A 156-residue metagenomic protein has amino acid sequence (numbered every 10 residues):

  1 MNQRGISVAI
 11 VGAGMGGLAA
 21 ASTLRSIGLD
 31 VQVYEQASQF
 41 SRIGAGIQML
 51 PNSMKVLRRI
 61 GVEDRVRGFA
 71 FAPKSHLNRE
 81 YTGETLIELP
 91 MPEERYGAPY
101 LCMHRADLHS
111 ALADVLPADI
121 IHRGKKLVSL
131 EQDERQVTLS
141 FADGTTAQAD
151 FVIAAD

Functional and structural regions predicted by a protein language model:
N2-V8, L50-D156: Conserved N-terminal helical subregion
V8-I10, V31: Conserved hydrophobic helix-helix packing surfaces used for dimerization/oligomerization
V11, I43, I47, C102: Active-site-adjacent beta-strand anchor residues
G14: Glycine-rich NAD(P) Rossmann-fold beta1-alpha1 loop
G17-L18: N-terminal Rossmann-fold NAD(P) dinucleotide-binding loop
R25-A45: Glycine-rich FAD pyrophosphate-binding loop
